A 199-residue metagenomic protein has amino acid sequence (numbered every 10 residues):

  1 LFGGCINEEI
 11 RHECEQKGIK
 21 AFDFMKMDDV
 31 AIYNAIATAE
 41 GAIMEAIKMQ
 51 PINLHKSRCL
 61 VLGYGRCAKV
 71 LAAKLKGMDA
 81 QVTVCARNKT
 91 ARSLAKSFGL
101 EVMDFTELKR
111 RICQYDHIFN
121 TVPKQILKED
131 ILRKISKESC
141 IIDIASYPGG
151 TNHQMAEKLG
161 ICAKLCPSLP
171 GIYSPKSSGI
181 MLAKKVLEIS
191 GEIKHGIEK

Functional and structural regions predicted by a protein language model:
G3-M25, A145-G191: Rossmann-fold NAD(P)-binding glycine/threonine-rich loop
D28-I47: A glycine-rich, Thr/Ser-enriched phosphate-binding loop motif common to dinucleotide/cofactor-binding enzymes
M49-N53: Glycine-rich helix-loop-beta junction characteristic of Rossmann-like nucleotide cofactor-binding loops
H55-K76: Glycine-rich adenosine-cofactor-binding loop
C67, T90-A91, Y147: Conserved Rossmann-like nucleotide-cofactor binding loop
M78-F98: NAD(P)-binding Rossmann-fold cofactor-contacting core
A95-G171: Rossmann-like adenosine-cofactor binding region
